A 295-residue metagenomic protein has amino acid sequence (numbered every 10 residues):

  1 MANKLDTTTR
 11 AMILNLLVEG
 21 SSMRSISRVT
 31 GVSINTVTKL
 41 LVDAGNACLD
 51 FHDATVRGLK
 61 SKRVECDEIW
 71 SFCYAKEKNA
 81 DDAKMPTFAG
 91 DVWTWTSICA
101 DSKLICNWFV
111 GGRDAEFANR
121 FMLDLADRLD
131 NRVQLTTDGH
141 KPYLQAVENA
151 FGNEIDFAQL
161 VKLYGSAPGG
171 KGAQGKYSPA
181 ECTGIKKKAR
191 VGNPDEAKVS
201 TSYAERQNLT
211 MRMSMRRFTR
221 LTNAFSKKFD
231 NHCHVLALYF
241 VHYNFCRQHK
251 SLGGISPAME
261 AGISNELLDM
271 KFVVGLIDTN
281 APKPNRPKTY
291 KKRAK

Functional and structural regions predicted by a protein language model:
M1-K295: Residue-level recognition of single "structural anchor" positions that define or cap local secondary structure
